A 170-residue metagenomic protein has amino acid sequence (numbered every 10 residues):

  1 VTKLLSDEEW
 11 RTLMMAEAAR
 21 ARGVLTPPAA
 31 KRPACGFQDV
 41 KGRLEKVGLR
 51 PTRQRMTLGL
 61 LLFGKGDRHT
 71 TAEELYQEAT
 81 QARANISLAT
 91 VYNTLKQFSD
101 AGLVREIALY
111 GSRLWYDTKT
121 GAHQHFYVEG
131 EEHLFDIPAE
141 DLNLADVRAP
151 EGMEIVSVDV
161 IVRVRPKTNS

Functional and structural regions predicted by a protein language model:
V1-Q38, A139-S170: C-terminal regulatory/oligomerization modules of transcriptional regulators
C35-G48: Short, Lys/Arg-enriched N-terminal segment that forms or immediately precedes the first helix of a structured domain
L49, G64-R68, A82: Short helix-capping/hinge SLiMs at alpha-helix to coil transitions
M56-L61, E74: Pre-recognition alpha-helix immediately N-terminal to the DNA-recognition helix within helix-turn-helix or winged-helix
T71-R83: DNA-recognition alpha helix
V91-A101: Basic amphipathic alpha-helical segments that dock to polyanions
D100-S170: Non-DNA-binding regulatory cores of transcription-related proteins, predominantly C-terminal effector-binding
